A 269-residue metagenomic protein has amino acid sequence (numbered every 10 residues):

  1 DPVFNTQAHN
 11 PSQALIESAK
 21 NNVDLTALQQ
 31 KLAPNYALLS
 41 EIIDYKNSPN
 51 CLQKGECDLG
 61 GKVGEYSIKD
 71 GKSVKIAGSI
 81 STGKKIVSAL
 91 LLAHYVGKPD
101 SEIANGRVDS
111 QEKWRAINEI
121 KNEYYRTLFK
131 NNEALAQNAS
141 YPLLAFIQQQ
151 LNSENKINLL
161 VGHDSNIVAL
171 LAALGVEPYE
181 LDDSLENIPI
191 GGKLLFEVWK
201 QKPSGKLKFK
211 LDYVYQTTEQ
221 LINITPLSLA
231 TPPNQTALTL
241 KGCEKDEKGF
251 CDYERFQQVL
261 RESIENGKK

Functional and structural regions predicted by a protein language model:
D1-N158, D164-K269: Signature for phosphate-centric chemistry
